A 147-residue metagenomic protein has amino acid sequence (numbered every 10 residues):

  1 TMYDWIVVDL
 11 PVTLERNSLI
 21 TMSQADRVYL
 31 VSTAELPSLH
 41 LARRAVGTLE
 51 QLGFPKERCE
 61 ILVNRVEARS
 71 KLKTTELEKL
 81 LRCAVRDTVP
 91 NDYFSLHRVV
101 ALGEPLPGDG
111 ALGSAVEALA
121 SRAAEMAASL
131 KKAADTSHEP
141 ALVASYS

Functional and structural regions predicted by a protein language model:
T1-L10: Cytosolic-facing regulatory segments adjacent to core modules
T13, E35-L36, R65-S70, Y93-S95: Conserved nucleotide-binding/hydrolysis micro-motifs of P-loop NTPases
E15, A25-R43: Conserved Switch II/interswitch segment of TRAFAC-class P-loop GTPases
L39-R58: Conserved C-terminal guanine-recognition region of P-loop GTPase G domains, centered on the G4
R65, L77-P105: Beta-strand-loop-alpha "switch" segments that mediate conformational coupling across diverse proteins
R98-A118: C-terminal boundary of histidine-terminating zinc-finger modules
